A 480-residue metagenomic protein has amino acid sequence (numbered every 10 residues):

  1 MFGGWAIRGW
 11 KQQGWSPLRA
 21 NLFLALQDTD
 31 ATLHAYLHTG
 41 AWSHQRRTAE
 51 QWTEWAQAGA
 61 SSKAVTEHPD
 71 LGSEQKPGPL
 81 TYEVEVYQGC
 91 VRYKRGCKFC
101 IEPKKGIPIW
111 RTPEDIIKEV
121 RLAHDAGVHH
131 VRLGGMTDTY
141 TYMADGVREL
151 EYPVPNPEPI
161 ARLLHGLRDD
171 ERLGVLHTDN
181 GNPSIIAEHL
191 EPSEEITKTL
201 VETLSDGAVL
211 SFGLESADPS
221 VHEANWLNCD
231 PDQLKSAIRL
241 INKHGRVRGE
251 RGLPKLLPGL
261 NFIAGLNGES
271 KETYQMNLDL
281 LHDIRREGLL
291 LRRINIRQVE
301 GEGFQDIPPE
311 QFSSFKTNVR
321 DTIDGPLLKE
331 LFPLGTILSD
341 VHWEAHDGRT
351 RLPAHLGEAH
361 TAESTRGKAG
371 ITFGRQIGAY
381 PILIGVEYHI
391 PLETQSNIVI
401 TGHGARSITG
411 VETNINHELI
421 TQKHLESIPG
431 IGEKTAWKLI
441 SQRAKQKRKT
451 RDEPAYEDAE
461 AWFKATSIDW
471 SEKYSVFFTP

Functional and structural regions predicted by a protein language model:
M1-E114: Acidic, low-complexity intrinsically disordered segments
I7-Q12, K98, R132-E149, A187 (+7 more regions): Flexible glycine/acidic-rich beta-alpha junction loops that bind and position SAM and/or redox cofactors in anaerobic
Q12-W15, E191-T197, L266-R285: Catalytic cores of alpha/beta
C90, I116, F212, I294 (+1 more regions): Conserved, mostly hydrophobic/aromatic
R121-E269: Conserved SAM/AdoMet-binding glycine-rich loop
T317-E418: Terminal RNA-binding accessory module
N416-S427, K438-S441, K449-P480: C-terminal extensions
